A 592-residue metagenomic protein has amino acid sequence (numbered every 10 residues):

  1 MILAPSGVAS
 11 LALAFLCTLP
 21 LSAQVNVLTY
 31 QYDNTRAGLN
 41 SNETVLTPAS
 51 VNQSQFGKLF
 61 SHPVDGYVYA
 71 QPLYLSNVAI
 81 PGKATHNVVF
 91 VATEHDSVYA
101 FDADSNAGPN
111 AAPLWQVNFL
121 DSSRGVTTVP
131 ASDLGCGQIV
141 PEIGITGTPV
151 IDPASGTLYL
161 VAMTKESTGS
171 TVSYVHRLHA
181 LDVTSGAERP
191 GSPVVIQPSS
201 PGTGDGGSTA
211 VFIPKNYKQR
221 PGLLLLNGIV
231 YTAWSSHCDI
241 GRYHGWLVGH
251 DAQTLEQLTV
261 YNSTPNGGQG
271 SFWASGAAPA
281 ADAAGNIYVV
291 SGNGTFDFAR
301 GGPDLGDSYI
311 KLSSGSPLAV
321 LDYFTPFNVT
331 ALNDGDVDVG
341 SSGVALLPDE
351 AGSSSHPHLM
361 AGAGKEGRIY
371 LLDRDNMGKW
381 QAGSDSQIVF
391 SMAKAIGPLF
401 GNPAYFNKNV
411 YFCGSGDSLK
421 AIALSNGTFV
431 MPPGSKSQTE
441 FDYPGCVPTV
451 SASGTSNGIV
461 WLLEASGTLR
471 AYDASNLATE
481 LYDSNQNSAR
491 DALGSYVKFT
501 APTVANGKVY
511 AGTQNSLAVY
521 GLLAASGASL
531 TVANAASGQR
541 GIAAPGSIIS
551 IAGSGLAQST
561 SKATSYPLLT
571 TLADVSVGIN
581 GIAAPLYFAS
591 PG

Functional and structural regions predicted by a protein language model:
M1-S6: N-terminal secretory signal peptides that target proteins for export/translocation
G7-P20: Bacterial N-terminal signal peptides
Q24-K58, L73, I310, S565-T570: Blade/loop signatures of beta-propeller domains
Y32-T35, S105-N106, N476, A524 (+1 more regions): Acidic glycine-/aspartate-rich tracts in secreted/extracellular proteins
S41-G66, A79-P81, T85, D96-I139 (+6 more regions): Extracytoplasmic/lumenal domain signature
G144, A583-G592: Structured beta-strand segments within beta-sheet-rich domains
A524-T570, A589-P591: Beta-strand/beta-sandwich contexts
